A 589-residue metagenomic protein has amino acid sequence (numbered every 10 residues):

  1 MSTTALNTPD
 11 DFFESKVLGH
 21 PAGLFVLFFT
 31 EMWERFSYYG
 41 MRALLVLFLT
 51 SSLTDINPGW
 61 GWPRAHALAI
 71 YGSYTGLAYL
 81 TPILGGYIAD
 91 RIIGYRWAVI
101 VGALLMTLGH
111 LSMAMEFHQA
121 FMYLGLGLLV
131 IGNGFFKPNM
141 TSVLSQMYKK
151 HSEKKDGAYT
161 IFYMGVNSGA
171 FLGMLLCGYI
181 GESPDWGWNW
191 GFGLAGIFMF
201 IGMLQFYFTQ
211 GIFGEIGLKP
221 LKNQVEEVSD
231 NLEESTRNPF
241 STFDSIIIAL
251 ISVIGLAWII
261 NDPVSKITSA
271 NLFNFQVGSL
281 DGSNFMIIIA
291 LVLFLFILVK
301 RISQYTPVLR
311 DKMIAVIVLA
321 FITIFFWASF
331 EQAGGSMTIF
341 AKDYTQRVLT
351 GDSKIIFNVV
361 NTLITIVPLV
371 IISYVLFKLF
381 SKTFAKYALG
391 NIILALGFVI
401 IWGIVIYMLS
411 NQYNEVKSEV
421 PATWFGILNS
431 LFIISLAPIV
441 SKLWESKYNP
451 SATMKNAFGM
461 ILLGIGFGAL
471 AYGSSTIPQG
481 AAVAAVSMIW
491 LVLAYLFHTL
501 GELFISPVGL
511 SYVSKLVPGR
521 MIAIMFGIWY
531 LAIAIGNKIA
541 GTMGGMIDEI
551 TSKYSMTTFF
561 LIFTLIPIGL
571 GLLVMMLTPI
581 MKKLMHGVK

Functional and structural regions predicted by a protein language model:
M1-A22, V26, K150, G181-Y413 (+3 more regions): Intracellular loop-helix junctions on the cytosolic face of multi-pass helical membrane proteins
M32, G109, A120-F136, A320 (+1 more regions): Hydrophobic core of transmembrane alpha-helices in multi-pass small-molecule transporters, especially MFS/SLC-type
A43, L84, N167-S183, I465-Y472 (+3 more regions): A gly/Pro-rich, aromatic-decorated transmembrane alpha-helix motif that marks the paired, flexible gating helices
F48-A78, K154-G157: Extracellular/periplasmic helix-loop-helix junction of adjacent transmembrane segments in MFS-like secondary
L68-A89, K137, F171-G173, I427-W444 (+1 more regions): Central cavity-lining transmembrane alpha-helices of secondary-active solute carriers, predominantly the Major
A78, K154-E182, G191-G202, N358-I364 (+2 more regions): Glycine-rich segments within core transmembrane alpha-helices of 12-TM secondary carriers
R91-A103, L309, S381-I392, E445-L463: Cytoplasmic membrane-interface "Motif A"-like loop-to-helix N-cap segments of 12-TM Major Facilitator Superfamily
V101-M122, W402-E415, I461-V483: C-terminal ends and interior cores of transmembrane alpha-helices in multi-pass membrane transporters/permeases
